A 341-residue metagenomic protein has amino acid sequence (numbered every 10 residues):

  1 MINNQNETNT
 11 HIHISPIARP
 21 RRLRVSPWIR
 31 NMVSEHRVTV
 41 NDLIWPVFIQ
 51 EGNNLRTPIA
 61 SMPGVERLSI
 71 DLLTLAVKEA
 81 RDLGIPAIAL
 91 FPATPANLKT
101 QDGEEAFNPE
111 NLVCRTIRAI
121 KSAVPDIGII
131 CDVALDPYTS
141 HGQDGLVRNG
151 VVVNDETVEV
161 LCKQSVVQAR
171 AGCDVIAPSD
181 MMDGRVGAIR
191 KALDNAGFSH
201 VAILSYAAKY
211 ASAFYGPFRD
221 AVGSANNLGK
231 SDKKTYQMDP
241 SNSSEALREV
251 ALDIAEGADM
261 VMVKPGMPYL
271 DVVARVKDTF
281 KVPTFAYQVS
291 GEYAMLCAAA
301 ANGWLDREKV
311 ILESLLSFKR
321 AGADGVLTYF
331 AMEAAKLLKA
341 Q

Functional and structural regions predicted by a protein language model:
I2-S34: N-terminal amphipathic/basic leader segments beginning at the initiator methionine
I14, S26, V38-I44, Q50-Q341: Alpha/beta enzyme core
